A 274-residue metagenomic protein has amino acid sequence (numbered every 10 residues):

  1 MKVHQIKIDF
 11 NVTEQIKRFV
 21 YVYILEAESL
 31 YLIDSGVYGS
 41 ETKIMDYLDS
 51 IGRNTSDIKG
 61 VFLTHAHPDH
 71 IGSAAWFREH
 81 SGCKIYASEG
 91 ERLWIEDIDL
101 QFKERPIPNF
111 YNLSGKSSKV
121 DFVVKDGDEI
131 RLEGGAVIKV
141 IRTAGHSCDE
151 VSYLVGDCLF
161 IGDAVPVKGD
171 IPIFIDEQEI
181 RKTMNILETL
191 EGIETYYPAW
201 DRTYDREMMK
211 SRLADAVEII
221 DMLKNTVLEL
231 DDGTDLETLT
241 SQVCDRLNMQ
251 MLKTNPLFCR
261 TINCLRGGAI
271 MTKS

Functional and structural regions predicted by a protein language model:
M1-F10, P108-N112, G134-G135: Short Pro/Gly-enriched beta-strand edge/turn motifs at strand-loop
M1-I51, V151-A164: Conserved beta-strand hairpin/beta-sheet module of binuclear metal-dependent hydrolase folds, prominently
Q15-R18, V123, G134, A144-H146: A short catalytic or substrate-binding loop motif that flags glycine-/basic-rich loops and adjacent residues that bind
Y31-I33, F62, I85, C158-F160 (+1 more regions): Residue-level marker for buried hydrophobic side chains located in beta-strands that build the well-ordered beta-sheet
G39, V137-M222: Metallo-beta-lactamase
G39-T42, D49-I130: Active-site HxH/HxHxD metal-binding segment of metal-dependent hydrolases
I44-Y47, S73, I180-T183, L223: A general structural detector for well-ordered alpha-helical segments in enzyme core domains, enriched
E188-T195, R202-S274: Accessory terminal helices/loops
